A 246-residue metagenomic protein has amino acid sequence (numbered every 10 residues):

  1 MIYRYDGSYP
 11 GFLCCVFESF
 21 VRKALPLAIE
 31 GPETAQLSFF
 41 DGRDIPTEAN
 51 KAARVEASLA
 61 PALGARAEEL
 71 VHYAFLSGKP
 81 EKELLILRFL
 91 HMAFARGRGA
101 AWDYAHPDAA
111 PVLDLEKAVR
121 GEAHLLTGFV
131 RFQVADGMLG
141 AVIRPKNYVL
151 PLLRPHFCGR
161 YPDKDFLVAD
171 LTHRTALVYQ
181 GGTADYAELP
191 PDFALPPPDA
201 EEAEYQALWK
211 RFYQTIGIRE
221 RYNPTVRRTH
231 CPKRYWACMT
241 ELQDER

Functional and structural regions predicted by a protein language model:
M1-N50: N-terminal ordered "arm"
M1-S8, R43, P107, M138-V149 (+1 more regions): Conserved aromatic-histidine-acidic binding/catalytic patches
G11-R22, L87-A95, P155-G159, A207-Q214: Short, hydrophobic/amphipathic alpha-helical patches that form generic packing surfaces within helical domains
E30-H124: Charged, alpha-helical interface segments at or near domain boundaries
P46-K51, T183-P196: Acidic, Ser/Thr-rich peripheral helices and adjacent loops at domain boundaries
L70-A74, R88, L171, Y222-R228: Short coil/turn segments at secondary-structure boundaries
G99-L189: Internal, well-folded beta-alpha domain core
D163-D165, A176-Q180, A194-R246: Long, compositionally biased intrinsically disordered terminal regions
